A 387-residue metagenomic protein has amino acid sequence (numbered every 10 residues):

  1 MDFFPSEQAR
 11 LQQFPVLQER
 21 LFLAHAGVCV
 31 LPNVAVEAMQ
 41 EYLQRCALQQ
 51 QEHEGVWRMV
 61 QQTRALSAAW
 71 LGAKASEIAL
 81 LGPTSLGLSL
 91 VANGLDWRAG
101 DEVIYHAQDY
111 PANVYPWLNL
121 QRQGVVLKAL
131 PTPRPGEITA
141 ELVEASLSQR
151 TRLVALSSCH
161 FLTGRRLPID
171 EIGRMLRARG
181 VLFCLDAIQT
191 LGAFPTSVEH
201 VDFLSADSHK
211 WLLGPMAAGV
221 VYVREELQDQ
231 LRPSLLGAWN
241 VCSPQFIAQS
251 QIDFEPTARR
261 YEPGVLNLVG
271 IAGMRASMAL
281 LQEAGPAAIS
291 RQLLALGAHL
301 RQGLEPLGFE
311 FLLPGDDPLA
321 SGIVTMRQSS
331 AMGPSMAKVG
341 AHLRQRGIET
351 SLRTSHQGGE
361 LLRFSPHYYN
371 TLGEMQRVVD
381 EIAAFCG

Functional and structural regions predicted by a protein language model:
M1-G387: Pyridoxal 5′-phosphate
